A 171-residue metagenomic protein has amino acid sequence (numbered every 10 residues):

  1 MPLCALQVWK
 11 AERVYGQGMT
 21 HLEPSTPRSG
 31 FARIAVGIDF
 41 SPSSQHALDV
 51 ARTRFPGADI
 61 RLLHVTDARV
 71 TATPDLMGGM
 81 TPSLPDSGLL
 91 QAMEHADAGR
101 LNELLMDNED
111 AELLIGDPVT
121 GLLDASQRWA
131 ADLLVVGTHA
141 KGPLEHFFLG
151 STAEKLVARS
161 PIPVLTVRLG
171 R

Functional and structural regions predicted by a protein language model:
M1-G30, N102-L134, K141, R171: Structural beta-alpha unit
Q7-K10, T26-P82: Small/aliphatic-rich secondary-structure junction motif
F31, L133-R159, L169: Glycine-rich, Arg-bearing micro-motifs that act as flexible, cationic patches
T53, Q127-R128, A158: Solvent-exposed polar/charged
R61-L63, D110-L114, L165: General small-molecule cofactor/ligand-binding pocket signal
M77-T81, R128-W129, T152-A153: Short, hinge-like loop/turn segments at secondary-structure boundaries
T81-G99: A short acidic, glycine-rich active-site loop that binds or catalyzes chemistry on phosphate/adenosine moieties
